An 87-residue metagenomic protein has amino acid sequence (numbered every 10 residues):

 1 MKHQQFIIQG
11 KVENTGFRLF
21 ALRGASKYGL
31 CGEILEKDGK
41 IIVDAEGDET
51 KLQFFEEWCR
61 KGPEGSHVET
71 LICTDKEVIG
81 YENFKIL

Functional and structural regions predicted by a protein language model:
M1-L87: Intrinsically disordered, low-complexity, mixed-charge
